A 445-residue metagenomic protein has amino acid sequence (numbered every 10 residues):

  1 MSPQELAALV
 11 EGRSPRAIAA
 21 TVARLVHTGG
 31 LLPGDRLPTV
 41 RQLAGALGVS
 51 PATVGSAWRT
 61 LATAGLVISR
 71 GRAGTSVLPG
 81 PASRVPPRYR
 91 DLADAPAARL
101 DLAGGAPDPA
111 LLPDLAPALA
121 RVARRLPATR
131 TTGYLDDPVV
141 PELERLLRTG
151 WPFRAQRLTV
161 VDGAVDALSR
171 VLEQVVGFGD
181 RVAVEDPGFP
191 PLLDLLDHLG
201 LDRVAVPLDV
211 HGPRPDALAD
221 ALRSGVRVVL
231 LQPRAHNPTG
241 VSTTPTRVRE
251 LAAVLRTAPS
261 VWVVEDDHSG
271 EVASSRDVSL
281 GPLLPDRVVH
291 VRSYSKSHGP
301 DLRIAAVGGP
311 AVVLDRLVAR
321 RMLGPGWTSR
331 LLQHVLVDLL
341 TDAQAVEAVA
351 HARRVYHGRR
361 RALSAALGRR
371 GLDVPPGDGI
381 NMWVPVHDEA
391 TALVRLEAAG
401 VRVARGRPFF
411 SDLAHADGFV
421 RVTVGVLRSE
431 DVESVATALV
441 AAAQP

Functional and structural regions predicted by a protein language model:
M1-A123, M322-T328, L340, A350 (+9 more regions): N-terminal basic, amphipathic alpha-helical segments
I68-R70, V374, V403: Short beta-strand "wing" residues that participate in macromolecule-binding interfaces
A103-G150: Exposed, interaction-prone assembly regions rather than primary DNA-binding/catalytic cores
R130-A258, E271-V289: Conserved core of the PLP fold type I
V184, E265-D266: Hydrophobic residues in beta-strands of the RecA-like P-loop NTPase core, especially within AAA+ ATPase
H290-R353: Conserved core segment of the aminotransferase class I/II
R354-S364, L372-V386: Conserved glycine-rich beta-strand-loop-beta hairpin in the small C-terminal domain of fold type I
